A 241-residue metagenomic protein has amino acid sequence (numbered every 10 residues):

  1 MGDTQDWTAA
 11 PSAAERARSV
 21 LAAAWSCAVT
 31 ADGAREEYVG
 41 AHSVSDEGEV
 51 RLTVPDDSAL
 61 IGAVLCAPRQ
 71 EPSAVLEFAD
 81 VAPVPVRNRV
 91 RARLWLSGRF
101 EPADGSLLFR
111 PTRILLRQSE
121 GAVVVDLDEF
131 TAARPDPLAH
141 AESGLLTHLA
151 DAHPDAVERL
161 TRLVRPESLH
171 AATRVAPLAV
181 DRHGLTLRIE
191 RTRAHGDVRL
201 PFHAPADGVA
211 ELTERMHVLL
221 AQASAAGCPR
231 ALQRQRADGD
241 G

Functional and structural regions predicted by a protein language model:
M1-G241: Binding-site signature for planar aromatic cofactors or substrates
